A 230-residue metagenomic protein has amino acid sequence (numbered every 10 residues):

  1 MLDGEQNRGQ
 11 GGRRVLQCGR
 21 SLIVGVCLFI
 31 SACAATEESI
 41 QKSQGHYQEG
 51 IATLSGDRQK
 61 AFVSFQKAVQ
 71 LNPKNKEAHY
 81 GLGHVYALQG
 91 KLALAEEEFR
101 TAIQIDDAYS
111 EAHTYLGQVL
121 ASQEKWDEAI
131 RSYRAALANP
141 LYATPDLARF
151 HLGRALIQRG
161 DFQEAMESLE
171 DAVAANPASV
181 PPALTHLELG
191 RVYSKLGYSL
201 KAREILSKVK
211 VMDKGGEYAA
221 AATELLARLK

Functional and structural regions predicted by a protein language model:
T53-L54, Y80, A87, Q104 (+4 more regions): Position-specific recognition of the canonical hydrophobic site in helix A of tetratricopeptide repeat
L71, I105, N139-L141, A175-A178 (+1 more regions): Structural marker of alpha-solenoid helical repeat scaffolds
N75, Y109, A143-P145, S179-P182 (+1 more regions): Residue-level recognition of tetratricopeptide repeat
A78, A112, V119, A148 (+2 more regions): TPR alpha-solenoid repeat register
G81, Y115, H151, E188 (+1 more regions): Canonical tetratricopeptide repeat
